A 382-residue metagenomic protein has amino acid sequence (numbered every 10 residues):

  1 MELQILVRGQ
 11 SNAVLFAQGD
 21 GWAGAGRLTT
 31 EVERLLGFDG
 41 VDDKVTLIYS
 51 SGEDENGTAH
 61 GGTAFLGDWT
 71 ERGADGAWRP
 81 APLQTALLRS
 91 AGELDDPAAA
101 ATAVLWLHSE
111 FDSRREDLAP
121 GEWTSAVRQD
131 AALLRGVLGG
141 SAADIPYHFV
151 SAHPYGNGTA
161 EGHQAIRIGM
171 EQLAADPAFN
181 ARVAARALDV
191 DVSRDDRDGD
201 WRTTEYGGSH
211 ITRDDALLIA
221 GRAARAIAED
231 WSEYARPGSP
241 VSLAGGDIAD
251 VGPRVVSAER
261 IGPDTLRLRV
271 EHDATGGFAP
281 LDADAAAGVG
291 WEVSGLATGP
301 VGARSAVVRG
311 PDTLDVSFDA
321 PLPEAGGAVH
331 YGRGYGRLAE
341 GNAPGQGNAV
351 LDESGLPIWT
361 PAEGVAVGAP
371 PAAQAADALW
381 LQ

Functional and structural regions predicted by a protein language model:
M1-Q382: Cell-envelope and extracellular/periplasmic
